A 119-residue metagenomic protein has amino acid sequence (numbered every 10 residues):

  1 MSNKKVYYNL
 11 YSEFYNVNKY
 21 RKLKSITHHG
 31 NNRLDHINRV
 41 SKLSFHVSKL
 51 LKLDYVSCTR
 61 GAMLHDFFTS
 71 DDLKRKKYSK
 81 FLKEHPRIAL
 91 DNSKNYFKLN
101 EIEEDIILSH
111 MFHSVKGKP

Functional and structural regions predicted by a protein language model:
M1-P119: Metal-dependent phosphohydrolase cores
